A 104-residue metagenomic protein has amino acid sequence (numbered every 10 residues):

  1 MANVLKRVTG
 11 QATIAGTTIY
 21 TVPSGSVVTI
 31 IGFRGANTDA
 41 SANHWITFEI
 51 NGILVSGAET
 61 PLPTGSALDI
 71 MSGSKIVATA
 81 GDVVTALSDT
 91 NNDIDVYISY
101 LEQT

Functional and structural regions predicted by a protein language model:
M1-A36, L87-T104: C-terminal interaction-tip segments
D39-E59: Short, surface-exposed beta-strand/strand-loop-strand elements in extracellular ectodomains
N51, T64-A67: Short, structured beta-strand/loop micro-motifs enriched in basic residues and often containing a Trp
G57-P61, G73-K75, T85: Beta-strand-rich interaction surfaces with strong enrichment in secreted/lumenal proteins
T60-G65, L101-E102: A short, sequence-level motif marking secondary-structure junctions
S66-G81: Beta-sandwich interaction modules
G81-L87: Short, surface-exposed ligand- or partner-binding patches at beta-edge/loop junctions that are enriched in aromatics
